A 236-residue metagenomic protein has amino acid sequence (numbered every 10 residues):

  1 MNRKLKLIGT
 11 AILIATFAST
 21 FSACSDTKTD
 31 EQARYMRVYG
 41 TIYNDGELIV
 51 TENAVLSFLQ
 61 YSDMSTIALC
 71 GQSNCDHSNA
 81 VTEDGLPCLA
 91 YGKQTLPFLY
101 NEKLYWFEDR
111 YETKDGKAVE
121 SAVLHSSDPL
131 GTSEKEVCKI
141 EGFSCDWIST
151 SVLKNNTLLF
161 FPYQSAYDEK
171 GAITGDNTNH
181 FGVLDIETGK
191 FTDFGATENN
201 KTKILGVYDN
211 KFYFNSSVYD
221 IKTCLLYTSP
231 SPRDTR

Functional and structural regions predicted by a protein language model:
M1-Y43, T51-E52, S57-L59, L104-W106: Gram-positive cell-envelope targeting signals
Y35-I42, A90-L96, F143-V152, N199-D209: Repeated scaffold domains used in trafficking and secretory/extracellular systems, primarily beta-propellers
G40-E52, L96-F98, K103-D109, N156-Q164 (+2 more regions): Short beta-strand elements that form the blades of beta-propeller/WD-repeat-like and other beta-sheet-rich scaffold
T66-S73, K135-I140, T192-T197: Beta-propeller fold detector
C70-A90, C138-F143: Surface-exposed loop and turn segments in beta-propeller and other repeat-based domains that flank or scaffold
D115-S121, E169-N177: Short, solvent-exposed loop/turn segments at conserved positions within beta-propeller repeat blades
A122-S127, T178-I186, S229: Beta-propeller blade signature
Y227-R236: Single conserved hydrophobic/aromatic residue that forms the stacking wall/gate of nucleotide- or nucleobase-binding
